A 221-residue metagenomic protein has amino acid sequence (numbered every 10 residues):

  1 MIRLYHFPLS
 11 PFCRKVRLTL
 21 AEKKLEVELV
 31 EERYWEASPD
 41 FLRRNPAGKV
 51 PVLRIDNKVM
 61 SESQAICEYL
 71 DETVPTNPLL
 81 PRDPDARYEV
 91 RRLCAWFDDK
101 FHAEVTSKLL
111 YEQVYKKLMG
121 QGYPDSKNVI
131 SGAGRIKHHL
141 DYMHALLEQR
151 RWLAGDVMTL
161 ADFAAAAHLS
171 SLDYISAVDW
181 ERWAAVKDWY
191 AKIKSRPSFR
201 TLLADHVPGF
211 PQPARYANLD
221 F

Functional and structural regions predicted by a protein language model:
M1-I130, D220: GST-like domain detector, emphasizing the conserved glutathione-binding G-site in the N-terminal thioredoxin-like
F7, L160, H206-V207: Short, solvent-exposed turn/loop segments enriched in Gly/Ser/Thr/Pro and often Arg
W35, M158, P208-G209: Positions that flank functional sites
N45, Q64, V105, S176 (+2 more regions): Short, flexible helix/strand-to-coil boundary loops that buttress conserved ligand/catalytic motifs in alpha/beta
F97-S195: GST-like fold's C-terminal all-alpha helical module
R196-P197, T201-L202: A late-sequence structural motif
H206-F221: Acidic/histidine-enriched, glycine/proline-rich intrinsically disordered or flexible terminal extensions
